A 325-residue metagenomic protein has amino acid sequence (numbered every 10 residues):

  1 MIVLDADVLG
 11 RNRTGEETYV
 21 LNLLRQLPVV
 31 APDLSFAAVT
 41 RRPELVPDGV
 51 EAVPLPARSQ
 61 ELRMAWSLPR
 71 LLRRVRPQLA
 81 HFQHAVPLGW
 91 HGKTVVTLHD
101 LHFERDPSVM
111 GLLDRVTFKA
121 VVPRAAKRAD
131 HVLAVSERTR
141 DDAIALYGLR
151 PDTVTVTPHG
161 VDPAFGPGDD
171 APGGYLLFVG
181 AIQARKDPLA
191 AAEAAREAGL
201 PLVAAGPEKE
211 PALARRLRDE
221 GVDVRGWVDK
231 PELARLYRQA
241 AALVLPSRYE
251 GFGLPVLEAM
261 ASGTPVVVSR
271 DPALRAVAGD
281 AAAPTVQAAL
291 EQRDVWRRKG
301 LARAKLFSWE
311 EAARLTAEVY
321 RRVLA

Functional and structural regions predicted by a protein language model:
M1-A325: Carbohydrate transferase catalytic cores enriched for Leloir-type hexosyltransferases
